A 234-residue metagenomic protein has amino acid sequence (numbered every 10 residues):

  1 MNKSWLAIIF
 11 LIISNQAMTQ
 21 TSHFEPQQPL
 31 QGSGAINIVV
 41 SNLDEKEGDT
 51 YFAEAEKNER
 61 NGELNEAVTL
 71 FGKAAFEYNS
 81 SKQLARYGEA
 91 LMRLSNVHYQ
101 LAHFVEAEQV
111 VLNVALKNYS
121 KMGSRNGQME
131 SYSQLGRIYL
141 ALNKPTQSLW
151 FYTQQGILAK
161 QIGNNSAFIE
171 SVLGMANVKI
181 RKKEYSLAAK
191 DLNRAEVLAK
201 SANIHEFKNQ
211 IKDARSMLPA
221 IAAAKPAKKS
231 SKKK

Functional and structural regions predicted by a protein language model:
M1-K234: Intrinsically disordered, low-complexity regions
